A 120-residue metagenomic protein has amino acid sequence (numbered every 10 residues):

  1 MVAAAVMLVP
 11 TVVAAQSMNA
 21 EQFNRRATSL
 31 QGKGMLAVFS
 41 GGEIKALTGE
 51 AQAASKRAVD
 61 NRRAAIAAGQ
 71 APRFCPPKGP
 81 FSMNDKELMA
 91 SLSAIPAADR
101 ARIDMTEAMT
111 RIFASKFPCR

Functional and structural regions predicted by a protein language model:
M1-A3: Sec-dependent signal peptide recognition, specifically the positively charged N-region followed immediately by
V9-V12: N-terminal signal peptide c-region/cleavage motif recognized by signal peptidases
Q16-S91, A108, I112: Short N-proximal segments of mature Sec-exported proteins
A51, I95, K116-F117: Generic structural signal for hydrophobic core residues of well-folded globular domains
F74, K78, I95-I103: Short, charged/polar micro-motifs that form catalytic or ligand-binding hotspots
D99-R120: C-terminal partner/receptor-binding element of secreted or periplasmic proteins
